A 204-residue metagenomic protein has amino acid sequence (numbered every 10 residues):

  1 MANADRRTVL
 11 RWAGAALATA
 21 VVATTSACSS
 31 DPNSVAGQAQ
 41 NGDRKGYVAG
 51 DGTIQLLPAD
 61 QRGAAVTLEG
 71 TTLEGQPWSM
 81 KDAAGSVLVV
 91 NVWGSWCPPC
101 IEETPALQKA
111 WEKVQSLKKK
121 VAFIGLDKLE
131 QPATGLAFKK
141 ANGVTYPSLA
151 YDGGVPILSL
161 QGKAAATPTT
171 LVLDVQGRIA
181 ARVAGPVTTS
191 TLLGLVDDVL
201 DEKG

Functional and structural regions predicted by a protein language model:
M1-T67, K203-G204: N-terminal targeting signals for export/organelle localization
S26, L73, V175: Short, ordered coil/turn segments that flank beta-strands lining enzyme active or ligand-binding pockets
C28, C97-C100: Short cysteine clusters
R62, T67-L88: A short beta-strand-turn-helix
V89-V90, F123: Hydrophobic beta-strand anchors of alpha/beta hydrolase catalytic cores
N91-C97: Aromatic-flanked redox-active Cys/Sec active sites in thiol-based oxidoreductases, especially the WC-centered
I101-N142, G154-S159: Structural microenvironment flanking redox-active thiols in thiol-disulfide oxidoreductases
K140-V144, Y151-D201: Thiol/disulfide oxidoreductase modules built on the thioredoxin-like
